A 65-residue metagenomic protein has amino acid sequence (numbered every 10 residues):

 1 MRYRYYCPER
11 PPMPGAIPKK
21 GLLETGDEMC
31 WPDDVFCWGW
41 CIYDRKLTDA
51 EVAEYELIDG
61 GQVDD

Functional and structural regions predicted by a protein language model:
M1-Y3: Short structural boundary motif marking the start of a folded domain
C7-D65: Acidic, low-complexity, intrinsically disordered interaction modules
